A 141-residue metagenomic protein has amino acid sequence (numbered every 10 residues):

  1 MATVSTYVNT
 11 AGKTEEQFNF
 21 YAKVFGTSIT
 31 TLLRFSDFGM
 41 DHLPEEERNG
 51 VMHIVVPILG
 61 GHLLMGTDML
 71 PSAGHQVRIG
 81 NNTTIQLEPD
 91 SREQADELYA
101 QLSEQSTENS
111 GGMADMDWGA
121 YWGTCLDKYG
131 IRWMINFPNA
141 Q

Functional and structural regions predicted by a protein language model:
A2, T30-L33, M52, L64-H75 (+1 more regions): Vicinal oxygen chelate
T6-V8, T83-I85: A structural signal for short, well-ordered beta-strand segments
V8-G61: Core segments of cupin and vicinal oxygen chelate
V77-I79: GST-like domain detector, emphasizing the conserved glutathione-binding G-site in the N-terminal thioredoxin-like
